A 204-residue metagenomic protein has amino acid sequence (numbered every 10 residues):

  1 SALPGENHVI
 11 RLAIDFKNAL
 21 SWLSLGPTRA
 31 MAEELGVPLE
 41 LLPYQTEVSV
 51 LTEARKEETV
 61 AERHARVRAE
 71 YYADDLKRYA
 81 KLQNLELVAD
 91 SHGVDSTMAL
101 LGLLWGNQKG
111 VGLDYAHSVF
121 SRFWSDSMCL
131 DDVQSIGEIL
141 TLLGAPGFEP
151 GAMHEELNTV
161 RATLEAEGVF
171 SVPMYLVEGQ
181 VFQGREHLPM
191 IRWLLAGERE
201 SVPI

Functional and structural regions predicted by a protein language model:
S1-V37, S118-I204: C-terminal cap of thioredoxin/glutaredoxin-like
L23-F123: Structural alpha/beta surface segment adjacent to cysteine/selenocysteine redox centers across thiol/disulfide enzymes
